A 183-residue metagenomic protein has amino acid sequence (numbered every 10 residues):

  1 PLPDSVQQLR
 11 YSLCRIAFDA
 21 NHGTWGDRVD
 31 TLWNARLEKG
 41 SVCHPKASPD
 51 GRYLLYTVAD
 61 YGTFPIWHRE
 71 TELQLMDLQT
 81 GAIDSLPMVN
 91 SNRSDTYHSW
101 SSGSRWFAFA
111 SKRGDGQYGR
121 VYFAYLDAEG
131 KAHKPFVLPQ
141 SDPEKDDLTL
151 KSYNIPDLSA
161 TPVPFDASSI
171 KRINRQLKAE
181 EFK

Functional and structural regions predicted by a protein language model:
P1-K183: Sequence signature of WD/YWTD-type beta-propeller architectures
